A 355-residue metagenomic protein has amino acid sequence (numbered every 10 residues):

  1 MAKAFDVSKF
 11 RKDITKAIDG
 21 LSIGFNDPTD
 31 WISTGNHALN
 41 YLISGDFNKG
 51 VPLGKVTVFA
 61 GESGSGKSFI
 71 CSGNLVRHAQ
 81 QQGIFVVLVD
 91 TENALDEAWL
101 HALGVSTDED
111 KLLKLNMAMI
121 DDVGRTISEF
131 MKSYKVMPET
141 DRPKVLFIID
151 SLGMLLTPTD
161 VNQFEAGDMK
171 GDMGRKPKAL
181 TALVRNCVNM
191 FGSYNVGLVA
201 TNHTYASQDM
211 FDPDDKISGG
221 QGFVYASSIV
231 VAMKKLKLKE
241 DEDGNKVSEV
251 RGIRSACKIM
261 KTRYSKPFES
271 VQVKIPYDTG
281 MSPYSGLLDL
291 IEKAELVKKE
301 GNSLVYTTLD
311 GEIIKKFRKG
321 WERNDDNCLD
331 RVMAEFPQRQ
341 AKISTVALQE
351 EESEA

Functional and structural regions predicted by a protein language model:
M1-S22, I32, L238-A355: C-terminal regions of RecA-like/P-loop NTPase motor modules
A2-E109, G124-K132: The Walker A/P-loop phosphate-binding site
F5, D30, T34, A38 (+12 more regions): Charged, alpha-helix-enriched surfaces in structured cytosolic catalytic cores of large nucleotide-utilizing machines
Q81, L103-K111, Q163-M173, D215-G220: A short alpha->loop->secondary-structure connector
L95, L155-L156, S207-Q208: Catalytic P-loop NTPase motifs of RecA-like helicase/translocase cores
D108-D121: A glycine-rich helix N-cap at a beta->alpha junction
A118-N195: Phosphate-binding/switch loop-helix module in NTP-utilizing enzymes
M173-A294: Phosphate-binding/switch region of NTP-binding enzymes
